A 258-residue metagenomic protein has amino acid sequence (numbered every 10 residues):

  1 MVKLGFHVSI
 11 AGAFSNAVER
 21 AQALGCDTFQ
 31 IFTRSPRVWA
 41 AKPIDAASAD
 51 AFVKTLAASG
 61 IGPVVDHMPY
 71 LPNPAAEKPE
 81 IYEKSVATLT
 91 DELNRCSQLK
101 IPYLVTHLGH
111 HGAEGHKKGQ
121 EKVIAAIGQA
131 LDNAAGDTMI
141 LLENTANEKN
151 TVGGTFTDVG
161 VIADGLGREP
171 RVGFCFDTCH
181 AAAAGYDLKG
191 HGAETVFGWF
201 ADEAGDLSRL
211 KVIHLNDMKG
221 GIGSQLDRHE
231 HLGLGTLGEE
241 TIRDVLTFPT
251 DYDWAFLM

Functional and structural regions predicted by a protein language model:
M1-M68, P72-D91: N-terminal pre-domain/capping segments
H7-A11, R34-P36, M68-L71, G109-H111 (+3 more regions): Active-site beta-loop-alpha junctions enriched in small/polar residues
F14, A49, S85, L89 (+6 more regions): Aromatic/hydrophobic pocket-lining residues that form the small-molecule binding cavity in soluble enzyme cores
E19-C26, D45-V65, D91-K100, G128-D137 (+3 more regions): Acidic (Asp/Glu)-rich catalytic clusters
A21, H67, S85, C96 (+5 more regions): Conserved, mostly hydrophobic/aromatic
D27-T33, G62-D66, V172-T178, L207-K219: Non-cysteine beta-strand/loop elements that form the S-adenosyl-L-methionine
P74-G173: Active-site acidic/histidine proton-transfer and metal-coordination neighborhood in alpha/beta enzyme cores
K117, V152-G160, A182-D253: Gly/Pro-rich active-site loop or hairpin
